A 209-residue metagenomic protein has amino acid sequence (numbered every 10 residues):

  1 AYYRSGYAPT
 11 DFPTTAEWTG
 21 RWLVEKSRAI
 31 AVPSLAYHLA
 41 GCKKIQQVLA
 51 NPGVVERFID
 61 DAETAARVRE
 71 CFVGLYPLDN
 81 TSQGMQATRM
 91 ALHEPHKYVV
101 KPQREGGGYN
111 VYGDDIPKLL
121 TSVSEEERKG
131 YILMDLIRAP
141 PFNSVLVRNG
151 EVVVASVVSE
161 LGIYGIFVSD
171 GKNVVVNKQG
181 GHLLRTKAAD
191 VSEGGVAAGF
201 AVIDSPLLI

Functional and structural regions predicted by a protein language model:
Y2-L208: Domain-scale recognition of functional cores that engage charged ligands
